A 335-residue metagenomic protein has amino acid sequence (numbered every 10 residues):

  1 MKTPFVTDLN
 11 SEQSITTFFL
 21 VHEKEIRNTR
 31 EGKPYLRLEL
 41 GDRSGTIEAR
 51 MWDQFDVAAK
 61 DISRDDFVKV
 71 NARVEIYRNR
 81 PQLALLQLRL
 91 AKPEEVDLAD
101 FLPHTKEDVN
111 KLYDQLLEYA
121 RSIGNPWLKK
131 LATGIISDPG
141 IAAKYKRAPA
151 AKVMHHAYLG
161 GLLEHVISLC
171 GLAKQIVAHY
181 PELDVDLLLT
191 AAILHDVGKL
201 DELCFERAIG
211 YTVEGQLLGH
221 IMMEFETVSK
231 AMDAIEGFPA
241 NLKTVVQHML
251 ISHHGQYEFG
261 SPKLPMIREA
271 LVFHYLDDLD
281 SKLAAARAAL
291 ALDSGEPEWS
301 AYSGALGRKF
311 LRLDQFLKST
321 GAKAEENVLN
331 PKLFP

Functional and structural regions predicted by a protein language model:
M1-I15: OB-fold nucleic-acid-binding modules
K24-P34, I47, Q54-A99: OB-fold single-stranded nucleic acid-binding module
R37-D42, F205: Short, acidic/hydrophobic/Gly-rich beta-strand patch recurrent on exposed beta strands that often constitutes part
Q82-R147, M223: Extended, charge-rich, solvent-exposed interface segments
L128-L172, L194-G198: A short mid-domain helix/strand-loop element embedded in enzyme catalytic domains that forms or borders the active-site
V153-H155, E164-H165, Q175-D293: Divalent metal-dependent catalytic cores for phosphoryl transfer on phosphate-bearing substrates
F310-P335: Acidic, low-complexity intrinsically disordered tails
